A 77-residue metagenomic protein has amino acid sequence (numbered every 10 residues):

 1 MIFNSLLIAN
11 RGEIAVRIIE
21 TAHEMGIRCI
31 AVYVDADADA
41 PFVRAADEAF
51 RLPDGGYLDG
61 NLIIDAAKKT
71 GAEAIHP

Functional and structural regions predicted by a protein language model:
M1-P77: ATP-binding N-terminal substructure of ATP-dependent carboxylate-amine bond-forming enzymes
